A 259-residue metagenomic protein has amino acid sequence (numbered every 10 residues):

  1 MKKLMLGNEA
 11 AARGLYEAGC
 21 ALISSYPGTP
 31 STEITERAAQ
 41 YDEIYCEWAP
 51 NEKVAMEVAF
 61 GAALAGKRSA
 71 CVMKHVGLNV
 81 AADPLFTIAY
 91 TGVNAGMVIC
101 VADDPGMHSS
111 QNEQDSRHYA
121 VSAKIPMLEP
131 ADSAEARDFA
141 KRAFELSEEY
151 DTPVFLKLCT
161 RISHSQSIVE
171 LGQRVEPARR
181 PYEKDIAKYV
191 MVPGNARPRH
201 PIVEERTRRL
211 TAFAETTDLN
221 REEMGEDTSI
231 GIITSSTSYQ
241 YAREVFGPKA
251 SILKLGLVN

Functional and structural regions predicted by a protein language model:
M1-N8, A18, P130-N259: Flexible, low-complexity linker and terminal segments
M1-S133, D138, C159-R161, M224-S229 (+1 more regions): Thiamine diphosphate
